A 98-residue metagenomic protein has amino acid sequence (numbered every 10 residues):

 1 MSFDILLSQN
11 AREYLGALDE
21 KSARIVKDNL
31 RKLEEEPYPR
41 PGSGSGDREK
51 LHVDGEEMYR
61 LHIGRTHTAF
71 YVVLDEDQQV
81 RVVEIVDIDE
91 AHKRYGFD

Functional and structural regions predicted by a protein language model:
M1-R31: Arg/Lys-rich, positively charged N-terminal/basic patches that mediate binding to nucleic acids
D4, D28, E49-L51, R60-H62 (+1 more regions): Alpha-helical interaction segments
R12-A17, R24, E56, L61-D98: Enriched for short, Lys/Arg-rich terminal
A23, E35-P39, E90: Generic structural signal for secondary-structure transition and capping sites
K32-H62: A short, surface-exposed loop/turn module that caps and links secondary-structure elements
